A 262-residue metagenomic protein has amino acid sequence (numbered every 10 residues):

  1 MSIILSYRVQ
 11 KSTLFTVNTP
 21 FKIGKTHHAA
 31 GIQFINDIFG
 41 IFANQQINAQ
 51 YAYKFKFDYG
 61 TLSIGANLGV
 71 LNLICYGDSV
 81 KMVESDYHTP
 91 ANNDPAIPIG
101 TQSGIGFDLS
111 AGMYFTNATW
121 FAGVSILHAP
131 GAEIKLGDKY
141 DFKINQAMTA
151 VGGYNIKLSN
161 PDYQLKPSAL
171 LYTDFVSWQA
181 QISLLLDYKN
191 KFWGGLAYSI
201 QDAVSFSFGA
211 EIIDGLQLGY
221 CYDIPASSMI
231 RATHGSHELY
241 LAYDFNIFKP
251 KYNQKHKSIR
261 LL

Functional and structural regions predicted by a protein language model:
M1-L262: Subset of outer-membrane beta-barrel
